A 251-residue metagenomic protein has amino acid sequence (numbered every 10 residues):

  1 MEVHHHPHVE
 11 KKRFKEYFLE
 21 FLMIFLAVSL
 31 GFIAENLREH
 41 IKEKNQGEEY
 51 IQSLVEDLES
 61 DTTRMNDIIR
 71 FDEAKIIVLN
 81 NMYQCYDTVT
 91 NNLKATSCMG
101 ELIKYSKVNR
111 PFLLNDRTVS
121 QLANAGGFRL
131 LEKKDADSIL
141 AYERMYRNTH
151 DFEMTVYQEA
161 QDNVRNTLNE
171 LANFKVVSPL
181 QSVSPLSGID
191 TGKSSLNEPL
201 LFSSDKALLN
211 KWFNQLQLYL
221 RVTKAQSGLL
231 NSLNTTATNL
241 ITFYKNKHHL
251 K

Functional and structural regions predicted by a protein language model:
M1-K15, N36-K251: Long, hydrophobic alpha-helical segments that serve as membrane-spanning/inserting helices
E20-I33: Hydrophobic membrane-insertion alpha-helices, especially the h-region of bacterial N-terminal signal peptides
